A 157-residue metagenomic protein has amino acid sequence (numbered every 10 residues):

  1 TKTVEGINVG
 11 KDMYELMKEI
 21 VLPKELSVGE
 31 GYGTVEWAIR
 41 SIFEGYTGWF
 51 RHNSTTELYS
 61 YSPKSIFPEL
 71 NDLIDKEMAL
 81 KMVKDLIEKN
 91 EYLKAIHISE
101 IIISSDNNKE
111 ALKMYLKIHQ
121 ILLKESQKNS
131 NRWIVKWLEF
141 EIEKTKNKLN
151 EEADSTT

Functional and structural regions predicted by a protein language model:
T1-T157: Accessory terminal helices/loops
